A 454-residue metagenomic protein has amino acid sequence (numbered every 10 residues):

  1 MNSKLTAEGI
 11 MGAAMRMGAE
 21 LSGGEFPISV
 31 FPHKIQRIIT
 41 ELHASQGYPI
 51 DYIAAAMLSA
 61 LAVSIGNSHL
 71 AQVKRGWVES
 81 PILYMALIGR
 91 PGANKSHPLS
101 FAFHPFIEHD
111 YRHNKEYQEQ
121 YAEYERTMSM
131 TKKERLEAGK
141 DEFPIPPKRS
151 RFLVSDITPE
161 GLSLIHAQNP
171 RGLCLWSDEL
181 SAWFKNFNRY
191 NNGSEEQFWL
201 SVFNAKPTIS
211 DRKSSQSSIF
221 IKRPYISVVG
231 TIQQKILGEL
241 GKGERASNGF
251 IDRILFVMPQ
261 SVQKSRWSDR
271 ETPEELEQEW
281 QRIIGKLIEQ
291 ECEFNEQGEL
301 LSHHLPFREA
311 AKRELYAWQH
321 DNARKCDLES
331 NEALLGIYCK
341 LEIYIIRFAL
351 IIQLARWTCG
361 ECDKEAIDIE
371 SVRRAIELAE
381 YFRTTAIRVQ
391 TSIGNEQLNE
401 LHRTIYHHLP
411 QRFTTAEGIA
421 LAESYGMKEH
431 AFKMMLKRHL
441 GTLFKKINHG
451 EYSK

Functional and structural regions predicted by a protein language model:
M1-K454: Phosphate-handling catalytic cores of nucleic-acid transaction enzymes
